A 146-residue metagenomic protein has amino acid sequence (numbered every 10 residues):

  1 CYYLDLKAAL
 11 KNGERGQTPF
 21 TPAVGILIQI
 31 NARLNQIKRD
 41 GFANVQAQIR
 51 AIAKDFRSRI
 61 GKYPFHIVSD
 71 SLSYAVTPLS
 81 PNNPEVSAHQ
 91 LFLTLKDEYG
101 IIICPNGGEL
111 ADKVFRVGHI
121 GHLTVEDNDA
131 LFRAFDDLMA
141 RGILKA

Functional and structural regions predicted by a protein language model:
C1-S58: Active-site C-terminal subdomain of aminotransferase-like
R39-G41, K62-V68, I143-A146: Surface-exposed helix-capping loop/turn segments at secondary-structure junctions
R50, F65-E98: Conserved PLP-binding catalytic core of the aspartate aminotransferase-like
A53, S71-P78, G108-R116: Small/polar glycine-rich anion-binding or flexible loop at a beta-alpha turn
Y63-I67, I101-N106: A short linear hydrophobic-aromatic micro-motif
L95-I103, D136-I143: A common structural junction motif
E109, K113-A146: PLP-dependent enzyme catalytic core of the Aspartate aminotransferase-like
